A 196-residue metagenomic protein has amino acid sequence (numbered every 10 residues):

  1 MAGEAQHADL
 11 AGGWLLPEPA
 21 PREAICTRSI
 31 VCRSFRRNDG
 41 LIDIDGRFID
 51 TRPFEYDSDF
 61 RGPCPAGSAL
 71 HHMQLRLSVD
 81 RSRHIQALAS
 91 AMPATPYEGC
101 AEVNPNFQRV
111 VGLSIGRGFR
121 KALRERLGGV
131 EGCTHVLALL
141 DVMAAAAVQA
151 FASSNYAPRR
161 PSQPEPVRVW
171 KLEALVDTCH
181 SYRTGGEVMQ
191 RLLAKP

Functional and structural regions predicted by a protein language model:
M1-G13: Charged, compositionally biased non-catalytic regions
A2-G3, D50-P196: Active-site- and interface-proximal helix/loop "cap" or "latch" segments in soluble metabolic and energy-transducing
A8-D9, I42, S181-Y182: Compositionally biased, low-complexity repeat tracts
P17-I44, I49-S58, L70-H72: N-terminal intrinsically disordered, cationic/polar leader segments that include organellar targeting peptides
